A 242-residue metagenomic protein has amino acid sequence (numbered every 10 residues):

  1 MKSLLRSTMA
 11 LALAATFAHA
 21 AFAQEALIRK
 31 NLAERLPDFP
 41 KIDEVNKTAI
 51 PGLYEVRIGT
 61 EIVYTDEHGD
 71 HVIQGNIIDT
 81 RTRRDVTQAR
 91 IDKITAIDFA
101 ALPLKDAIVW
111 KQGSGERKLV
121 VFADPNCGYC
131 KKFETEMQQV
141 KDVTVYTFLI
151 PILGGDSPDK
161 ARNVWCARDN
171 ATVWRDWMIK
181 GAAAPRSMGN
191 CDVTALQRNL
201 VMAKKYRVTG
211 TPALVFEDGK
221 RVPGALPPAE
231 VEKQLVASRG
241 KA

Functional and structural regions predicted by a protein language model:
K2-S7, T16-R162, D176-I179, S187-G210 (+1 more regions): Extracytoplasmic thiol/disulfide redox context detector
A10-A12: N-terminal low-complexity, Ser/Thr/acidic repeat segments characteristic of secreted and surface-exposed proteins
G59, E217-D218: Short strand-coil-strand connectors
V164-A182: Alpha-helical "lid/cap" subdomains adjacent to substrate-binding clefts that gate access and reposition the ligand
L214: Short, flexible loop motifs at catalytic/binding sites
K220-P223: Structural signal for short hydrophobic segments within the conserved structured cores of catalytic domains across
